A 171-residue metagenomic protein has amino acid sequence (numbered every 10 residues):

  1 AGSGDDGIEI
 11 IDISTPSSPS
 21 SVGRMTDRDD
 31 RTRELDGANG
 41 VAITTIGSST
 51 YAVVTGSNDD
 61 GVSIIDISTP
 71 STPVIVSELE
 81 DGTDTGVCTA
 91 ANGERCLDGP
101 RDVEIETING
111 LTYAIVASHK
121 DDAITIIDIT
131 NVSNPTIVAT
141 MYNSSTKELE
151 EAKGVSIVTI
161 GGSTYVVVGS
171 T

Functional and structural regions predicted by a protein language model:
A1-T171: Feature marking well-ordered beta-strand scaffolds used for ligand recognition
